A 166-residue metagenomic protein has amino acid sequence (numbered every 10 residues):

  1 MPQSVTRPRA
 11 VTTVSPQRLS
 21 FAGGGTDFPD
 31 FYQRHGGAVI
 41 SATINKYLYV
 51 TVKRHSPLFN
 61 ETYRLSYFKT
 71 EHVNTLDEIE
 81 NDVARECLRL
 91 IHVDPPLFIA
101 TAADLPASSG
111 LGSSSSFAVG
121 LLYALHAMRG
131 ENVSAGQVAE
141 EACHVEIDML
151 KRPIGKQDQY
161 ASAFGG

Functional and structural regions predicted by a protein language model:
P2-L111, Y123-A135, F164-G165: ATP-binding N-lobe of GHMP and related small-molecule kinases
E86, G120, A124, E141 (+1 more regions): Alpha-helical scaffold segments in soluble metabolic enzymes
S114: Short, conserved phosphate/pyrophosphate- and ester-handling motifs at nucleotide-, phospho-/glycolipid
V133-G166: Alpha/beta catalytic cores of group-transfer enzymes, especially the acyltransferase/condensing modules of polyketide
